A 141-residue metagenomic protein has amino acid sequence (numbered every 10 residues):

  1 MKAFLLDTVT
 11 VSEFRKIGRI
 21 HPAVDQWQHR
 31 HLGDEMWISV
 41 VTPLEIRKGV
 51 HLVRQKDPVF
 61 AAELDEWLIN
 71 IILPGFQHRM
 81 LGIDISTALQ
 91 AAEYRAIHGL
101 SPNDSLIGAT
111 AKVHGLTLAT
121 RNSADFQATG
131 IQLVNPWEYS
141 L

Functional and structural regions predicted by a protein language model:
M1, G108, V113-L141: Acidic, PIN/NYN-like endoribonuclease modules and their adjacent C-terminal/linker elements
M1-I38, L52-L68, S140-L141: Short, well-structured N-terminal submotif of metal-dependent ribonuclease cores
K2, Q26-R30, I71-I72, M80 (+2 more regions): Short secondary-structure boundary/capping segments
D7-T8, T42, N122: A secondary-structure boundary/capping signal
V11, P43-I46, A88, F126: A generic structural signal for short hydrophobic patches within well-formed alpha-helices
R15-G18, V50, R95, G130: Short, flexible helix/strand-to-coil boundary loops that buttress conserved ligand/catalytic motifs in alpha/beta
W37, L81, V134: General small-molecule cofactor/ligand-binding pocket signal
K48-H51, P74-R121: Active-site neighborhoods of divalent-metal-dependent phosphate/nucleic-acid chemistry enzymes
